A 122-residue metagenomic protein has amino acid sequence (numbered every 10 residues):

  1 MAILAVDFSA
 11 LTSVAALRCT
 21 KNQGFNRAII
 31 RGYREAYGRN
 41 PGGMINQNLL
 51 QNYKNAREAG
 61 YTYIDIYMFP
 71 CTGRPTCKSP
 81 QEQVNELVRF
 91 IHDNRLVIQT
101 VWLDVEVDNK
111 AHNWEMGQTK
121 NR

Functional and structural regions predicted by a protein language model:
A2-R122: Substrate-binding cleft of extracellular glycoside hydrolase catalytic domains
